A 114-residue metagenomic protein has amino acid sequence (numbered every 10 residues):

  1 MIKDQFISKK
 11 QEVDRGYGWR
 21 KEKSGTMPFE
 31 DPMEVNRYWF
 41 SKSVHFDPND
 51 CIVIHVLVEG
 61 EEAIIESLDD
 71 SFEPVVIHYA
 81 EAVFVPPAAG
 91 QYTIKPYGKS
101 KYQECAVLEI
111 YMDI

Functional and structural regions predicted by a protein language model:
M1-H45, N49: C-terminal amphipathic alpha-helical segment
F6, I52, Y79, K95-P96: Generic detector of bulky aromatic hydrophobic side chains
G16-G18, G25, G60, G90 (+1 more regions): Residue-identity detector for glycine
M33-E34, H55-G60, V76, G98 (+1 more regions): Beta-rich accessory regions
N36-Y38, H55, L108: Conserved hydrophobic/aromatic positions in well-ordered beta-strands
F40-E73, H78-A80: Glycine- and acidic-residue-biased ligand/ion/polar-headgroup-sensing regions
L68, P74, H78, P86-I114: Ligand-binding loop in jelly-roll beta-barrel domains
